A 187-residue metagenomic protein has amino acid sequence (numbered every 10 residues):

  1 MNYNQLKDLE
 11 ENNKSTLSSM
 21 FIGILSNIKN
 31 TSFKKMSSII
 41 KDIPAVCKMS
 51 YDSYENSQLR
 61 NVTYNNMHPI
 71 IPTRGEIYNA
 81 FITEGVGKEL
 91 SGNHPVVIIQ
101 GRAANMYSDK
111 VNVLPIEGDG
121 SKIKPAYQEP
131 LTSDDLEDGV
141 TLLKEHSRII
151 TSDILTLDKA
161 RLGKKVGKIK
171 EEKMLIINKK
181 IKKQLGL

Functional and structural regions predicted by a protein language model:
M1-L187: Conserved functional hotspots at enzyme active or ligand-binding sites that engage polyanionic ligands
